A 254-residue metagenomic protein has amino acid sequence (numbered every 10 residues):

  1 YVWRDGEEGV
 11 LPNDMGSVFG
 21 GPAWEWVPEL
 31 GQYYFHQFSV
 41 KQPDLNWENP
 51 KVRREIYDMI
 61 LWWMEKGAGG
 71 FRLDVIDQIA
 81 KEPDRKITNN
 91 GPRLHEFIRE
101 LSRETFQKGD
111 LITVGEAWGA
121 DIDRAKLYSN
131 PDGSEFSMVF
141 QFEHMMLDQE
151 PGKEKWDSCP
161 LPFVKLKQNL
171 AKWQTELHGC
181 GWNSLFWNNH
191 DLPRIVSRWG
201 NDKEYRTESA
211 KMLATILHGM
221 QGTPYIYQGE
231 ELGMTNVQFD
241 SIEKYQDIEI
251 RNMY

Functional and structural regions predicted by a protein language model:
Y1-Y254: Active-site and adjacent substrate-binding regions of carbohydrate-active enzymes
